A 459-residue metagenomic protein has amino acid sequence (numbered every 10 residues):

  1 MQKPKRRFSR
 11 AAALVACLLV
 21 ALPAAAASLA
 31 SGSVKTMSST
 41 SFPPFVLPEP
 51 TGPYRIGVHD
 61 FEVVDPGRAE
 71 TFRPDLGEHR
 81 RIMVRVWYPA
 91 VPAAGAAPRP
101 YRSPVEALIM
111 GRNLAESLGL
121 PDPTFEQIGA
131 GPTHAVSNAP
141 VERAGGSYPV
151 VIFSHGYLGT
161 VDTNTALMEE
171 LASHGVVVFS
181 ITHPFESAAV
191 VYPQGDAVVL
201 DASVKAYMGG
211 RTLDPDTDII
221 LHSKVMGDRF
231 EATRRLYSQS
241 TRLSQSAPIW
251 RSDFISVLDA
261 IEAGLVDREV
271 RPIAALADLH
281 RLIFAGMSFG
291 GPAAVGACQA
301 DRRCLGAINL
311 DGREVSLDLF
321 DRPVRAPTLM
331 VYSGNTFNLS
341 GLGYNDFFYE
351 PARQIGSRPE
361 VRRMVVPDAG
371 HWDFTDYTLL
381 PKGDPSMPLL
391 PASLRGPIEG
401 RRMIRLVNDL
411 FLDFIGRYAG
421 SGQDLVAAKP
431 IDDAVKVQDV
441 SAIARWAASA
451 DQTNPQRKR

Functional and structural regions predicted by a protein language model:
K3-A13: Bacterial N-terminal signal peptides that target proteins for export
A12-P23: Bacterial N-terminal signal peptides
L29, K35-G57, P66-G67, R73-P74 (+4 more regions): Alpha/beta-hydrolase-fold serine-hydrolase catalytic core, especially in secreted/extracellular enzymes
L29-V151, S393-P397: Domain-level recognition of soluble alpha/beta enzyme cores, biased toward histidine phosphatases/phosphomutases
T133-Y148, F153-V191, F337-G341: Short substrate-entry loop that stabilizes the transition state in hydrolases
P193-L276: Alpha/beta-hydrolase active-site loop
S256-P323: Primarily recognizes the serine-hydrolase "nucleophile elbow" in alpha/beta-hydrolase and SGNH/GDSL folds
L305-W372: The feature captures the conserved acid-bearing segment of alpha/beta-hydrolase catalytic domains
